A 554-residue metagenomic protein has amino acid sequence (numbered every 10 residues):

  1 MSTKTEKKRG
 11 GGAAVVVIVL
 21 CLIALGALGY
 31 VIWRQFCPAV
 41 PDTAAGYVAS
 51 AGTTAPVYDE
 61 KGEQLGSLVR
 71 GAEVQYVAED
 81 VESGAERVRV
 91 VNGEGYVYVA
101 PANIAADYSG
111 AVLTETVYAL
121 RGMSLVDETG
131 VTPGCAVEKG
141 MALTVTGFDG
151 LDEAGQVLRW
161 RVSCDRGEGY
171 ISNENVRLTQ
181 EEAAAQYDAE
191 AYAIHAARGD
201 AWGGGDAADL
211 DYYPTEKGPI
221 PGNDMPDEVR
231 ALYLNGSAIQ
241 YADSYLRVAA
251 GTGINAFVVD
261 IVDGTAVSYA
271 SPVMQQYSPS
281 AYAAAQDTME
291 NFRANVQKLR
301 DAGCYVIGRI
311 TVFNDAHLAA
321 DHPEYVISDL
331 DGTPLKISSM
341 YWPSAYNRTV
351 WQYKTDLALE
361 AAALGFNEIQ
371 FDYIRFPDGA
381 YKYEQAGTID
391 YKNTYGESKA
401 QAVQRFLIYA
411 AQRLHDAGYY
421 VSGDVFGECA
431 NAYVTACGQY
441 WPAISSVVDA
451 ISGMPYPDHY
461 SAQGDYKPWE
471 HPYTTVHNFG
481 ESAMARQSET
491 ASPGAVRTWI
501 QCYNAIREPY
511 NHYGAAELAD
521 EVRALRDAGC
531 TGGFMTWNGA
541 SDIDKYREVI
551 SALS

Functional and structural regions predicted by a protein language model:
A39-A44, V91-Y118, R161-P219: Boundary regions of SH3-family modules and the immediately adjacent low-complexity/disordered segments in eukaryotic
Y58-R70, D127-K139: SH3/SH3-like (including bacterial SH3b) beta-barrel domains that bind proline-rich motifs or cell-wall ligands
S67-A100, E138-E174: SH3/SH3-like beta-barrel superfamily modules
I220-S237, F313-E360, A519: Active-site-adjacent "subsite" loops/lids of carbohydrate-active enzymes
Y233, Y305-D315, Q370, E397-A436 (+2 more regions): Aromatic-lined carbohydrate-recognition surfaces of secreted/lumenal glycan-active proteins
A242-V267, A363-E368, A450, L525-G532: Catalytic domains of carbohydrate-active enzymes, especially glycoside hydrolases
A256-I261, D287-L335, E368-D372: Glycine-rich, aromatic-flanked loop segments that form ligand/cofactor-binding clefts across common enzyme folds
V448-A462, H471-H477, S482-S554: Substrate-binding cleft of secreted/luminal carbohydrate-active enzymes
